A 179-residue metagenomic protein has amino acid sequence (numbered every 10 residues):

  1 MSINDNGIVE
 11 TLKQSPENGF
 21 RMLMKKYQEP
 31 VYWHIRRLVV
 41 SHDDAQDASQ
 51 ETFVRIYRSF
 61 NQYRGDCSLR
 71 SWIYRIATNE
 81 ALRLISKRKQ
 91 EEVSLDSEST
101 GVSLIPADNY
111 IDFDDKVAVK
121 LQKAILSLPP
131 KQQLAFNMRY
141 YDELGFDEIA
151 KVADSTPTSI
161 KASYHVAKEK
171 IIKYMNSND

Functional and structural regions predicted by a protein language model:
M1-P30, L126, E148, V152 (+2 more regions): N-terminal module of bacterial RNA polymerase sigma factors
S2-D5, E91-D114: Internal acidic/polar
K13-M22, Y32-E51, P157, S177-D179: Short, charged helix-capping/linker segments at alpha-helix termini
K13-Q14, F53-S68: Sigma70-family region 2
W33, D47-V54, C67-N79: Structural recognition of an alpha-helix C-terminal capping motif at a helix-to-coil junction
Q62-R64, R75-L95: Arg/Lys-rich amphipathic alpha helix in sigma70-family domain 2
L82, A124, Q132, D147 (+1 more regions): DNA-recognition helix of helix-turn-helix
A135-R139: A short pre-motif secondary-structure segment
